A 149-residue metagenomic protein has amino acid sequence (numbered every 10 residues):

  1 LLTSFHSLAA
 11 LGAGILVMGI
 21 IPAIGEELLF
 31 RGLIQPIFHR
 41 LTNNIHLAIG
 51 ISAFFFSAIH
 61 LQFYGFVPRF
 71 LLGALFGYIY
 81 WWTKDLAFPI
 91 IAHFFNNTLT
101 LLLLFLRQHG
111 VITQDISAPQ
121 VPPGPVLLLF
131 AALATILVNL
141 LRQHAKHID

Functional and structural regions predicted by a protein language model:
L1-P22, P36, R40: Juxtamembrane helix-loop-helix connectors linking adjacent transmembrane helices in multi-pass membrane enzymes
L2-T3, P68-T83: Hydrophobic alpha-helical transmembrane segments
G12, L16, H46-I51, F66-V67 (+2 more regions): Hydrophobic alpha-helical transmembrane segments
L16, V67-L75, F95, L99 (+1 more regions): Membrane-embedded alpha-helical segments of multi-pass membrane proteins, especially the transmembrane helices
I21, I51-F55, L71, I91 (+1 more regions): Hydrophobic residues within alpha-helical transmembrane segments of multi-pass solute transporters/permease subunits
I24-I51, Y78-D85: Membrane-interface helix/loop boundary segments of multi-pass membrane proteins
I24-L29, L33-I34, A58, Q62 (+1 more regions): Active-site His/Glu-centered metal-binding helix of metallohydrolases
F94-D149: C-terminal membrane module of polytopic membrane proteins
